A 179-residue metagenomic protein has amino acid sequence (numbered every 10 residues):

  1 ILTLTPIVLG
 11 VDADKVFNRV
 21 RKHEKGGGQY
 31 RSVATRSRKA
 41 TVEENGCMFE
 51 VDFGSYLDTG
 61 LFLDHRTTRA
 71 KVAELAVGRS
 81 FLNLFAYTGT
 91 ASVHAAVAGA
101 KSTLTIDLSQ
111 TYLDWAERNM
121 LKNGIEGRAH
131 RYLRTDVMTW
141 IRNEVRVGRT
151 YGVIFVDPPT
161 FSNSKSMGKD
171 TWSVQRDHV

Functional and structural regions predicted by a protein language model:
L2-F62, A70: Non-catalytic substrate-recognition/targeting regions of SAM-dependent transferases
D14, R79, K101, G152: Conserved acidic residues
L63-R79: Conserved alpha-helix/loop element of class I SAM-dependent methyltransferases that forms part of the SAM/SAH-binding
G78-Y87: Conserved class I S-adenosyl-L-methionine
T88-A100: Conserved SAM-binding loop of SAM-dependent methyltransferases across substrates and taxa, primarily the Class I
S102-D107: Conserved SAM-binding motif I beta-strand of class I
S109-F155: S-adenosyl-L-methionine
Y112, R134, Y151-H178: Mobile active-site "lid"/loop adjacent to the S-adenosyl-L-methionine
